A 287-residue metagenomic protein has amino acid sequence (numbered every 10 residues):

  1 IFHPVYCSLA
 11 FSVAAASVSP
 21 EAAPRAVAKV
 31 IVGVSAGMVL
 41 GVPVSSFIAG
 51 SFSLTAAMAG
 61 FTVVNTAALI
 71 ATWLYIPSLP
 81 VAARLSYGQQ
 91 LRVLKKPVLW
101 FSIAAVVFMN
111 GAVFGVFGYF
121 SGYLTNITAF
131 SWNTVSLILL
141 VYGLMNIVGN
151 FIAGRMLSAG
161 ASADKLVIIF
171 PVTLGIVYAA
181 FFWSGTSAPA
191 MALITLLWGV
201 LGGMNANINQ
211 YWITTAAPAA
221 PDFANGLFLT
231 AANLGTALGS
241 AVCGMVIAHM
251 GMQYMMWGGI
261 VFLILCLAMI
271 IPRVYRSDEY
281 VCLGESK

Functional and structural regions predicted by a protein language model:
I1-G33: Cytoplasmic helix-loop-helix junction between adjacent transmembrane helices in 12-TM secondary transporters
Y6-V18, M204-A217: Intracellular juxtamembrane helix-capping segments at the cytosolic ends of symmetry-related transmembrane helices
E21, K29-I76, Y119: Helix-loop-helix hairpin linking two adjacent transmembrane segments in secondary transporters
Y75-I103: Juxtamembrane intracellular "pre-TM" segments in multi-pass secondary transporters
W100-L140: Extracytoplasmic gate region of multi-pass secondary transporters
G149-S162, I247: Helix-to-loop junctions at the C-terminal end of transmembrane segments in multipass secondary transporters
D164-N209: C-terminal transmembrane helical hairpin of 12-TM major facilitator-type secondary transporters
A216-G251, G259: A late C-terminal transmembrane helix in Major Facilitator Superfamily
